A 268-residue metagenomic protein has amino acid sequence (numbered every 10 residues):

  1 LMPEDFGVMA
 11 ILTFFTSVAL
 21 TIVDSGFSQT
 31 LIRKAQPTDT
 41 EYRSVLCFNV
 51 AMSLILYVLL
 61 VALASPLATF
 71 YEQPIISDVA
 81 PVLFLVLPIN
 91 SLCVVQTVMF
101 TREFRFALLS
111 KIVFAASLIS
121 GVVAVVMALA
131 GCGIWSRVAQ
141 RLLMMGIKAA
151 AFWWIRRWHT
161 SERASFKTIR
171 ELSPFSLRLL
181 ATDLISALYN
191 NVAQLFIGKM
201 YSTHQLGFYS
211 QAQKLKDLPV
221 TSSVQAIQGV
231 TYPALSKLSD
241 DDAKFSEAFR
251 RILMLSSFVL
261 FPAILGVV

Functional and structural regions predicted by a protein language model:
L1-D5, A68-F70, A128, A187-L218 (+1 more regions): Helix-terminus/linker motif at the lipid-water interface of multi-pass membrane proteins
P3-V23, V86, G146, R178 (+3 more regions): Alpha-helical transmembrane segments of polytopic membrane transporters and translocases
E4-G7, R43, P74-S77, A107 (+3 more regions): Residues that define the loop-to-transmembrane-helix transition and helix capping in multi-pass membrane transporters
I22-D39, T101-R102, A212, K216-L260: Helix-loop junctions and terminal segments of transmembrane helices in multi-pass membrane transport/translocation
T30-T38, I89-V113, A130, W135 (+3 more regions): Membrane-interface junctions at transmembrane-helix termini in multi-pass inner-membrane proteins
C47-E72, D78-P81, V122-V126, A130 (+1 more regions): Alpha-helical transmembrane segments of multi-pass membrane transport and lipid-handling proteins
S77-F84, I112-R157, E171-F175, Q211-K216: Hydrophobic alpha-helical transmembrane segments
A107, A150-Q194, V230-E247: Interhelical loop/hinge segments that connect adjacent transmembrane helices in multipass membrane
